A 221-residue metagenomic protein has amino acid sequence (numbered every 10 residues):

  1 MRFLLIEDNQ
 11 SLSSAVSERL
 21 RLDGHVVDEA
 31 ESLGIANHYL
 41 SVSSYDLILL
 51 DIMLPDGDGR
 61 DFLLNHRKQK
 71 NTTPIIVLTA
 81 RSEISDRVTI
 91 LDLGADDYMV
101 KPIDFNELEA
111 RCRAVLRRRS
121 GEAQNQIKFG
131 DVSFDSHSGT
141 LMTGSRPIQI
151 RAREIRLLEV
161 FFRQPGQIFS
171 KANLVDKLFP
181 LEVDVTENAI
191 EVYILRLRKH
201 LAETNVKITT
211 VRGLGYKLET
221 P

Functional and structural regions predicted by a protein language model:
M1-E122: N-terminal/domain-start alpha-helical segments
R2, A110-I168, A172: Short, Lys/Arg-enriched segments at the junction into DNA-binding effector domains of transcriptional regulators
R2, V26, P74, Q124-Q126 (+4 more regions): Residues at or immediately flanking beta-strands
H38, D176, K199: Alpha-helical residues within the helix-turn-helix
D61, V88-T89, R156, N173 (+1 more regions): Active-site phosphate/pyrophosphate-handling residues
D104-R117, Q149-E159, K171, D184-T204 (+1 more regions): DNA-recognition element of transcription regulators
K177-E182: Short helix-coil junctions and helix-kink-helix linkers
E219-P221: Residue-level recognition of strand-loop junctions within catalytic nucleotide-signaling folds
